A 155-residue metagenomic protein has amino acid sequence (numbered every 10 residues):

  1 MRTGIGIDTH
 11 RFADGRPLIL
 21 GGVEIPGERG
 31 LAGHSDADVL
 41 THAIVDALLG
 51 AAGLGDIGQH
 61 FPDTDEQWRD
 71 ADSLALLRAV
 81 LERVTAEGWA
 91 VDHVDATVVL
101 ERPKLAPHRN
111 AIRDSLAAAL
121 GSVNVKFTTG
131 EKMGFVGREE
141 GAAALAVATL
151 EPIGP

Functional and structural regions predicted by a protein language model:
R2-D8: Short amphipathic
A13, P17-P26: Polyampholytic, low-complexity intrinsically disordered segments
I25-S35, D63-W68, K132-V136: A short glycine/serine-rich beta->alpha loop
A37-V45: Short alpha-helix carrying the canonical HExxH Zn2+-binding catalytic motif
A47-A90, E101: Glycine- and Gly-Pro-enriched alpha-helical subdomains that act as flexible, kink-prone "lid/hinge" or packing modules
H93-K104, H108-R138: Short, conserved loop-to-beta-strand elements that form functional interface hotspots
V136-P155: C-terminal edge-of-domain segments
